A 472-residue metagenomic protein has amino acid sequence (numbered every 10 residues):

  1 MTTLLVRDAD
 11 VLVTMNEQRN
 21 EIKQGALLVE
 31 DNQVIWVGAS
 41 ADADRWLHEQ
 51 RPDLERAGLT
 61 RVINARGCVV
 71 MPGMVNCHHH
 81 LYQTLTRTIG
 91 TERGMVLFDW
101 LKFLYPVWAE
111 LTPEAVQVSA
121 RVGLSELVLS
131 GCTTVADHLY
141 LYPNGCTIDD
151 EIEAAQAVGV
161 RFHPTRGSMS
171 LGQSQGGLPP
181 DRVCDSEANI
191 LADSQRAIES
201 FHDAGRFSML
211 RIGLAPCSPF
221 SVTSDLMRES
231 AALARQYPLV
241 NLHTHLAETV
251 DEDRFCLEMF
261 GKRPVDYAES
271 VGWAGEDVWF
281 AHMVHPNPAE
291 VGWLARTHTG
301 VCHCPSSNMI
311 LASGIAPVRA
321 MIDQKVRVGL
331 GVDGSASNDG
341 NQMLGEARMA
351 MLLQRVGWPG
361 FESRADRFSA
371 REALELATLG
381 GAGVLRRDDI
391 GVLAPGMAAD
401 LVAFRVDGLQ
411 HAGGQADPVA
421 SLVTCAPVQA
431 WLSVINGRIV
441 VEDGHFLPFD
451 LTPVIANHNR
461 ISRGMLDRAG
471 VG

Functional and structural regions predicted by a protein language model:
M1-R51: N-terminal metal-binding scaffold of metallo-dependent hydrolase/deaminase domains
L4-R7, R45-D99, R121, S125-L129: Replace "His-x-His-based motif
L12-Q24, V37, L311-A312, V318 (+1 more regions): Acidic, glycine-enriched loop/beta-strand segments at the rims of small-molecule binding/catalytic pockets
M15, A398-I455: C-terminal cap of metal-dependent C-N hydrolases
L85-V116, L171-E187, T249-D277, T297-G300 (+1 more regions): Active-site gating loops and adjacent loop-to-helix segments of metal-dependent hydrolytic enzymes
R87-H138, Y142-R161, L191-R206, N459-I461 (+1 more regions): Alpha-helical scaffold segments that flank or form the walls of functional sites
C146-V284, A289: Metal-coordinating catalytic core of metallo-dependent amide/deamination hydrolases
S270-D277, R319-G408, T424-C425: His/Asp/Glu-enriched, well-ordered alpha-helical/loop segment that forms or immediately abuts the divalent-metal
